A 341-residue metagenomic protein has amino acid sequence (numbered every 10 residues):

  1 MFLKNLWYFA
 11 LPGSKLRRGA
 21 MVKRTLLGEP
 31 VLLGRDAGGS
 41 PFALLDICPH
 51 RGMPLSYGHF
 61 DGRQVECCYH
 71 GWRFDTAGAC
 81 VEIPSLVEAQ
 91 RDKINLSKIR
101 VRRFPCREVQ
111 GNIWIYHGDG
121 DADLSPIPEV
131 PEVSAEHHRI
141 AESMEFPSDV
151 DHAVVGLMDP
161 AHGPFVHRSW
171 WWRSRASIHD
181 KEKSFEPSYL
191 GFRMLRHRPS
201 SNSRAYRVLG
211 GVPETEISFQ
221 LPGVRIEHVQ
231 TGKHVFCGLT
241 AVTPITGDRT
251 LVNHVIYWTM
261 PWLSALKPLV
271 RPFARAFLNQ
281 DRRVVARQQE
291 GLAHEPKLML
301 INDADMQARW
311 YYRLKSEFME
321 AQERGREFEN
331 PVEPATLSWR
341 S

Functional and structural regions predicted by a protein language model:
M1-L6: Hydrophobic, proline/glycine-rich low-complexity stretches
W7, G19-K23, P30-V31, R103 (+4 more regions): Short, acidic/polar N-cap/turn motifs at the starts of alpha helices
F9-V133, S341: Rieske [2Fe-2S] iron-sulfur-binding domain
S40, D121-S341: C-terminal catalytic domain of Rieske-type non-heme iron oxygenases
